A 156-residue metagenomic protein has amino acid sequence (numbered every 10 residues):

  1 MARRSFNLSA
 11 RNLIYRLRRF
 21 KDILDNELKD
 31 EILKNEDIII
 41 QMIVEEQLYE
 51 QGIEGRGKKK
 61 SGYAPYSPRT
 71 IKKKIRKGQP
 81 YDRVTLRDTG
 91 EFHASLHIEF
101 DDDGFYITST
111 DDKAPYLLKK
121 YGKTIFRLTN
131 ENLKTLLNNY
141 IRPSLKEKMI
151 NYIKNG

Functional and structural regions predicted by a protein language model:
M1-G156: Short, Lys/Arg-rich flexible segments
